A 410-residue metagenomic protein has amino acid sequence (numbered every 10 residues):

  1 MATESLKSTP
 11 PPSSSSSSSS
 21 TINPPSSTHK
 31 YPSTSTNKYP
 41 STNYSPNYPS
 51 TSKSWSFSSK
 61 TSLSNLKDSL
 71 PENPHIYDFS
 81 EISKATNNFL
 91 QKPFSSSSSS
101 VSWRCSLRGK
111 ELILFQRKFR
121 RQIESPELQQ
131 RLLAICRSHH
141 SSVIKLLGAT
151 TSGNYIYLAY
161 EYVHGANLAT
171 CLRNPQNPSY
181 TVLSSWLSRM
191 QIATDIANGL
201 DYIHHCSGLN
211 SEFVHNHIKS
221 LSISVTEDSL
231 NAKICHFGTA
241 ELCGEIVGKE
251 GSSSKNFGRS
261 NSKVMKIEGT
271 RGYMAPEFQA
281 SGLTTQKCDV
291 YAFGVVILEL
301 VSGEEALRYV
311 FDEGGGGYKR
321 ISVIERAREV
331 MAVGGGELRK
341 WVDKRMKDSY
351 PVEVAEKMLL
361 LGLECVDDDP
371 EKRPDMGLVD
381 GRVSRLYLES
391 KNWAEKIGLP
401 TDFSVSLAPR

Functional and structural regions predicted by a protein language model:
S98-R120: Glycine-rich ATP phosphate-binding loop
K145-I156, H164-G165: Short beta-strand micro-motifs within the conserved protein kinase catalytic domain, predominantly in the N-lobe
V163-S179, E305, E337: Structural motif in protein kinase domains
G199-F213: Protein kinase catalytic-loop region centered on the HRD/HxD motif
N216-Y273, V310: Activation segment/activation loop of eukaryotic-type protein kinase catalytic domains
D289: Conserved catalytic-loop aspartate of Hanks-type protein kinases
I324-E371: C-terminal lobe substrate-recognition/regulatory segment of protein kinase catalytic domains
